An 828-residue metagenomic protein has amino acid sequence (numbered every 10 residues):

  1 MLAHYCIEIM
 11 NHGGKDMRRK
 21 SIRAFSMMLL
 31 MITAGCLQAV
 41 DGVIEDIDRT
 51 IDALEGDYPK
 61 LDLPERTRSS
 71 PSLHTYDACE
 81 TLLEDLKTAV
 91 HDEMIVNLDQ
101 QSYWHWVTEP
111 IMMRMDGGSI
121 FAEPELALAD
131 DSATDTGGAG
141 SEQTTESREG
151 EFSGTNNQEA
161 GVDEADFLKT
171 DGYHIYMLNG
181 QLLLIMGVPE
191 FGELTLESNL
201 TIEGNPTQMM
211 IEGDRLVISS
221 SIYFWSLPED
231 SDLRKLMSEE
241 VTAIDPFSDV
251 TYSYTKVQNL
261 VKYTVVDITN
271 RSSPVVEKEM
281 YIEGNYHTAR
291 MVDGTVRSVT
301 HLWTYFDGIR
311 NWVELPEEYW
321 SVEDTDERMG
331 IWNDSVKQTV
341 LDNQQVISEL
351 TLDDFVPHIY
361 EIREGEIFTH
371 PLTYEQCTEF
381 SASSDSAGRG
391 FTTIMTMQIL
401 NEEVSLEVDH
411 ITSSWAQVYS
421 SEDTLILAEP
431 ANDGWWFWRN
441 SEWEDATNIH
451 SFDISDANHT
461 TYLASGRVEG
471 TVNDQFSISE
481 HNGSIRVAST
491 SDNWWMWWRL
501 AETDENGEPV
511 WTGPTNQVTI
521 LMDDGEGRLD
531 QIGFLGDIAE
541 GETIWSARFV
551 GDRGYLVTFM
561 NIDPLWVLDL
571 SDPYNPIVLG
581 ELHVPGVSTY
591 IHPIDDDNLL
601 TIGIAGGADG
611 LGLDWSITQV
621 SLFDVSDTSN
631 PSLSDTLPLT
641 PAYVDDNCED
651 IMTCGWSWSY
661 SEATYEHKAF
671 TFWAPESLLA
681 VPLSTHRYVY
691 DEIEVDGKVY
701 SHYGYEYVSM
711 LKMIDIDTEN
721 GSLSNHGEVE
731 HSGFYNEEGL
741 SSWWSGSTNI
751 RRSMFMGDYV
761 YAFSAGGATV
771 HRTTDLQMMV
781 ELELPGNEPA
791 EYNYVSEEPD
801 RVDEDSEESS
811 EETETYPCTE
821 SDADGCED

Functional and structural regions predicted by a protein language model:
M1-T50: Secretory targeting signatures
L29, C36-D828: Beta-sheet-rich non-transmembrane sensory/scaffold domains
